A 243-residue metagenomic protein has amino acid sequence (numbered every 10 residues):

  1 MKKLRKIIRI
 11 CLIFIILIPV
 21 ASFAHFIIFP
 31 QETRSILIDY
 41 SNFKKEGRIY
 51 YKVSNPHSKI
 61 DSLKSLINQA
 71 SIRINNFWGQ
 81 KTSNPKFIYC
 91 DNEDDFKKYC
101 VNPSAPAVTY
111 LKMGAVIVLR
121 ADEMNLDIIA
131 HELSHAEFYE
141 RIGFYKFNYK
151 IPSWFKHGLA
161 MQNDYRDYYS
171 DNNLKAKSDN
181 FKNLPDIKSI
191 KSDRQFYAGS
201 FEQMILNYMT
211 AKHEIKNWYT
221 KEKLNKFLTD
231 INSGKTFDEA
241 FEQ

Functional and structural regions predicted by a protein language model:
M1-K44: N-terminal low-structure segments adjacent to metalloprotease catalytic domains across cellular compartments
R9-F14, I18-F26, I190-Q243: Pan-zinc metallopeptidase signature
F43-K59: Acidic/histidine-rich, surface-exposed loop or edge segments in extracytoplasmic proteins
K59-K112, D122: Auxiliary, metal-adjacent structural segments of Zn-dependent hydrolase domains
I74, D127-E140, H157-M161: Active-site recognition of the HExxH zinc-binding catalytic motif
N75-C90, K146-I151, D171-K175, N225-I231: Surface-exposed patches in mature extracellular/periplasmic domains of secreted proteins
M113-A130, F144-P152: Short pre-active-site segment immediately N-terminal to the catalytic Zn-binding motif
N148-I190: Post-HExxH zinc-binding segment in Zn-dependent metallohydrolases
